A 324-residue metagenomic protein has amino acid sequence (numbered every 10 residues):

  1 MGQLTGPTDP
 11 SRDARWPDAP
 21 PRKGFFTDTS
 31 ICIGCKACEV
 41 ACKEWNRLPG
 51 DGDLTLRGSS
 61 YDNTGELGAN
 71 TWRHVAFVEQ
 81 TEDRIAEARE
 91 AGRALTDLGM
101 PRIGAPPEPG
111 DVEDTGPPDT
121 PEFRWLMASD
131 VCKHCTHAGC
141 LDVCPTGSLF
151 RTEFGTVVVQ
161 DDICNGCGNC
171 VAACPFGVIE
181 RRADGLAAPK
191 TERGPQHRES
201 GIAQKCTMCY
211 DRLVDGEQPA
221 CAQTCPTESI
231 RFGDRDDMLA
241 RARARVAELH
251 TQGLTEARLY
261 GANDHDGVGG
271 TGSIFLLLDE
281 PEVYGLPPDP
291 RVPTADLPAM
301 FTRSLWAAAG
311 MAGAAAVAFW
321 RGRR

Functional and structural regions predicted by a protein language model:
M1-R324: Non-ligating segments of multi-cofactor redox enzymes
